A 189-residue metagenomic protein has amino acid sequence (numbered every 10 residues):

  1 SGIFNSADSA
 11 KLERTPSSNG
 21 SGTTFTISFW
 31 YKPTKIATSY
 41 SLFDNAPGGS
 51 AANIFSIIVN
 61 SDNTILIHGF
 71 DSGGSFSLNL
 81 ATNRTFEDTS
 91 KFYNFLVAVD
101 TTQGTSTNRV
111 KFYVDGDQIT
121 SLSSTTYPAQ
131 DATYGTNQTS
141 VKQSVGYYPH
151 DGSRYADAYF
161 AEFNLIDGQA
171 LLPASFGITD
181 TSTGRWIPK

Functional and structural regions predicted by a protein language model:
S1, A7-D8, G104-S106, T120-Y127 (+1 more regions): Extended recognition patches within non-cytosolic domains
N5-F25, S77-F86, P149-G152, P188-K189: Short surface loop/edge beta-strand patches of beta-sandwich-type extracellular domains that form ligand-contact sites
A7-H68, Q103-S106, Q169-A174: Extracellular glycan-recognition modules
F25-K35, N94, V99, K111-D115 (+1 more regions): Extracellular, beta-strand-rich glycan-interacting domains
D44-I54, R109-T120, T181-P188: Short edge-strand/loop segments of extracellular domains
H68-N94: Short, aromatic/His-centered strand-loop micro-motif at the edge of beta-sheets
G116-L122, T126, A132-T136: Accessory beta-strand-rich segments of carbohydrate-active enzymes
Y134-F160: Extracellular glycan-interaction patches encoded by glycine-rich segments
